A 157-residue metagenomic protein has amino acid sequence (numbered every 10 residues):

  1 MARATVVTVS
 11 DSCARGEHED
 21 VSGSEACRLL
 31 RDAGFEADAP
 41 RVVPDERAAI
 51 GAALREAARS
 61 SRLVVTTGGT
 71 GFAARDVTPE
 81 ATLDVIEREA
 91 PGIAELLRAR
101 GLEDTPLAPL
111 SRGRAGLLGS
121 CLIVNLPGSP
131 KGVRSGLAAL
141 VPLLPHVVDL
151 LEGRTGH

Functional and structural regions predicted by a protein language model:
M1-H157: Non-catalytic beta/alpha edge segments that cap or flank active sites
